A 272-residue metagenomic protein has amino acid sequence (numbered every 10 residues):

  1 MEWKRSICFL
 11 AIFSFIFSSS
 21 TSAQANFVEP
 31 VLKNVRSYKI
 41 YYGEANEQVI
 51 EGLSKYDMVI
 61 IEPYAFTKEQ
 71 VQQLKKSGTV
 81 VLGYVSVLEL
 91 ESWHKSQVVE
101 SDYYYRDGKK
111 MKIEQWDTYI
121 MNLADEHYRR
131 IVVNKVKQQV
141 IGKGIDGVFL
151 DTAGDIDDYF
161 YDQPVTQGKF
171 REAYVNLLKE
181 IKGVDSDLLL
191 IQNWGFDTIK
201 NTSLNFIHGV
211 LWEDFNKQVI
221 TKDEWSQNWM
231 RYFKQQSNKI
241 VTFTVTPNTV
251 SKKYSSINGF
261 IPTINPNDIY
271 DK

Functional and structural regions predicted by a protein language model:
M1, S19-A23: Membrane metalloprotein/metal-transporter helix-bundle signature
M1-I7: Bacterial N-terminal signal peptides that target proteins for export
A11-S19: Hydrophobic core
A23-K272: Glycan-processing catalytic domains of CAZymes
